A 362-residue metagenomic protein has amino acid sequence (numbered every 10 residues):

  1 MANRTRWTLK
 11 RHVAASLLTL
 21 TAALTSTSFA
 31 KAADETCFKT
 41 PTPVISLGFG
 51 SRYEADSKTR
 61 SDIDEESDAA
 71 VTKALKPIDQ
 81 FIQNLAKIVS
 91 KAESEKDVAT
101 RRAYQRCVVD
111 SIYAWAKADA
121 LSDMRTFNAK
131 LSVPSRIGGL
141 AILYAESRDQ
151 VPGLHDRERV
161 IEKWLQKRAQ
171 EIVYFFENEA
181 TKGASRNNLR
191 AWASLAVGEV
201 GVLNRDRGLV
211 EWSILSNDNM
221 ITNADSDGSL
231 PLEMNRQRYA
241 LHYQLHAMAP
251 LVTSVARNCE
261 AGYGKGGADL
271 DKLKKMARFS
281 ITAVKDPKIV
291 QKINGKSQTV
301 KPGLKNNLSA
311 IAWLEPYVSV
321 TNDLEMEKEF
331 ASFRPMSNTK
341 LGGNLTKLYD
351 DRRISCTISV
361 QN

Functional and structural regions predicted by a protein language model:
A2-L17: Bacterial N-terminal signal peptides that target proteins for export
A15-T25: Bacterial N-terminal signal peptides
L24-A32: Bacterial Sec-dependent signal peptides at the C-terminal "C-region" and cleavage site
K31-A180, A191, R257, K265-N362: Extracellular glycan-targeting catalytic surfaces
K130-V133, Y144-D225, P231-Q244, M248 (+1 more regions): Eukaryote-skewed repeat-based solenoidal scaffolds used as protein-protein interaction platforms, primarily
G262: Glycine- and charged-residue-rich phosphate/anionic-cofactor binding loop of Rossmann-like
